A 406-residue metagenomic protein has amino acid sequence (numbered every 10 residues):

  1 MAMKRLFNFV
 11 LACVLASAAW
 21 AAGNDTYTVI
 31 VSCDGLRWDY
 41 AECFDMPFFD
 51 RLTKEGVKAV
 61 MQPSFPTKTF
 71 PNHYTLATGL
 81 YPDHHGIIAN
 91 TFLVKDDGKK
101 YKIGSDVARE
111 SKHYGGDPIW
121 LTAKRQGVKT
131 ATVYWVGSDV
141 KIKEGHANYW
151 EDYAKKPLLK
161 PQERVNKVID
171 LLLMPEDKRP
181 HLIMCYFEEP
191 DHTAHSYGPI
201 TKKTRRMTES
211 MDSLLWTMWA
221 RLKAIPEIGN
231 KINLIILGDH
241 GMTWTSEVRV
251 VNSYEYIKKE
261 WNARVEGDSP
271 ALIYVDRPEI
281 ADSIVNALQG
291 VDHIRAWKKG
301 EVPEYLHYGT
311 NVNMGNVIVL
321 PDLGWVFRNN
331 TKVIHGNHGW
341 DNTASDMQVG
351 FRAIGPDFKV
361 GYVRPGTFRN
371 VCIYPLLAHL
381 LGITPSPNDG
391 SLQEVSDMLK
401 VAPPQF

Functional and structural regions predicted by a protein language model:
K4-A12: Sec-dependent signal peptide recognition, specifically the positively charged N-region followed immediately by
I30, F48, S210-N252: Metal-dependent active-site segment of extracytoplasmic phospho-/sulfohydrolases and closely related
A41-H85: Short, structured active-site-proximal loop/turn typified by the sulfatase FGly-forming signature C/S-X-P-X-R
Y81-P199, R328: His/Asp/Glu-rich, glycine-adjacent segments that coordinate divalent cations and/or stabilize oxyanion chemistry on
N148-L172, T204-S213, Y256-P270: Acidic, His- and aromatic-enriched active-site or binding-groove loops in soluble protein domains that engage sugars
Q162-L173, D191-I232, D282, L377: A long, amphipathic alpha-helix that forms part of the scaffold/cap immediately adjacent to metal-dependent active
G238-D276: Acidic/histidine-rich catalytic neighborhood
V265-L376: Active-site neighborhoods of enzymes that stabilize oxyanions during catalysis
